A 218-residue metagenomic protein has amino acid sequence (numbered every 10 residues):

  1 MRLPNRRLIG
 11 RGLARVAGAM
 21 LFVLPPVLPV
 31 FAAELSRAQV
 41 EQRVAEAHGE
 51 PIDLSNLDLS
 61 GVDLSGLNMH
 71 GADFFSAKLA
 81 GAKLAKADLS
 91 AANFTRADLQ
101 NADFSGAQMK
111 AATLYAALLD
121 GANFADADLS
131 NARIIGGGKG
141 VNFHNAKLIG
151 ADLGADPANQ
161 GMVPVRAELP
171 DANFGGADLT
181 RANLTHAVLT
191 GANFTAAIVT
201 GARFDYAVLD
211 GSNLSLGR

Functional and structural regions predicted by a protein language model:
M1-R11: N-terminal secretory signal peptides that target proteins for export/translocation
G10-G12, G18, G217: Residue-identity detector for glycine
A14-V27: Bacterial N-terminal signal peptides
L28-R218: Tandem repeat scaffolds
